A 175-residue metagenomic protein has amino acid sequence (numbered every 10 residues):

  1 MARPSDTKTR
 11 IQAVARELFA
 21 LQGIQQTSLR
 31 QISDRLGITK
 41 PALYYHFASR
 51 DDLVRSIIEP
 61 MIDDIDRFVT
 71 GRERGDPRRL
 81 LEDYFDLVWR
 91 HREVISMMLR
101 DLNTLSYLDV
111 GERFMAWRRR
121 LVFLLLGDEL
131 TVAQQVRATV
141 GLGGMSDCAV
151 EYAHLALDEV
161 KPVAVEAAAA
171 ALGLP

Functional and structural regions predicted by a protein language model:
M1-D6: N-terminal intrinsically disordered/low-complexity leader segments
R10, V14, L18-D52, S56: Helix-turn-helix
V14-L21, D64-R72, V140, G144-C148: Solvent-exposed, amphipathic alpha-helical segments
S56, R67-S96: Hydrophobic alpha-helical connector segments
E82-F114, A138-G143: Amphipathic alpha-helical segments used for helix-helix packing
V94, Y107, V132, A138-D158 (+1 more regions): Amphipathic C-terminal alpha-helical segment
T104-T139, E159-E166: Amphipathic alpha-helical packing segments from all-alpha helical-bundle domains
